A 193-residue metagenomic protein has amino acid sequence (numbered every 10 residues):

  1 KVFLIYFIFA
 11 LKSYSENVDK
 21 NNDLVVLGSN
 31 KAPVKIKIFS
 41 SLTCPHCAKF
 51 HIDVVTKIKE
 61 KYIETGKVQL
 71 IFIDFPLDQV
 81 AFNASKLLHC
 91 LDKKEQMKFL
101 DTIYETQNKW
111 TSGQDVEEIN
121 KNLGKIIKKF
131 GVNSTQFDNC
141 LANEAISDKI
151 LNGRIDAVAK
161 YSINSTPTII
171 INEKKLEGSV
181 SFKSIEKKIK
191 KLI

Functional and structural regions predicted by a protein language model:
K1-D78, F82, K128, I146-Y161 (+1 more regions): Extracytoplasmic thiol/disulfide redox context detector
P76-S165, I170-K183, K187-I193: Cysteine-centric redox/oxidoreductase cores and disulfide-bonded domains
